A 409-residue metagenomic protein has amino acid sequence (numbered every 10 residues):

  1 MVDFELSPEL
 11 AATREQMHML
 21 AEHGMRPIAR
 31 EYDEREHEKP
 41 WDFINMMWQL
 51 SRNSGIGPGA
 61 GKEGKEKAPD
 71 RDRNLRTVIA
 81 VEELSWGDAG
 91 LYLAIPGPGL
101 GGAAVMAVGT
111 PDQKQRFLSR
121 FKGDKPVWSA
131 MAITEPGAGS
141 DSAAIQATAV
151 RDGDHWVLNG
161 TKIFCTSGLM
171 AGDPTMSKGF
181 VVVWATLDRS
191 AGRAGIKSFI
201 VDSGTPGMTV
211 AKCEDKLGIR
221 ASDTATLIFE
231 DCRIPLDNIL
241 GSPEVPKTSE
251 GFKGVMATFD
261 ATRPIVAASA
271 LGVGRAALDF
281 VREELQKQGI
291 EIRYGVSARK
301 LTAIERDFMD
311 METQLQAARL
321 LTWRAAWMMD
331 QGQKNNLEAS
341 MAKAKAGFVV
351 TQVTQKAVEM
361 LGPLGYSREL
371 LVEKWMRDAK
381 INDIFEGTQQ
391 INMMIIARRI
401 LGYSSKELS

Functional and structural regions predicted by a protein language model:
M1-W86, V108, D124, H155 (+1 more regions): Alpha-helical interface subdomain recognition
V78, Y92-D112, G139: N-terminal glycine-rich flavin-associated loop
W86-A89, A138, I163-M170, I219 (+2 more regions): Glycine-rich phosphate/pyrophosphate-binding beta-alpha loops
D124-I133, V183-W184: A short, Trp-centered hydrophobic/proline-enriched beta-strand micro-motif
A147-V150: A structural signal for short hydrophobic beta-strand segments in well-ordered beta-sheet cores
T161-T209: A short core secondary-structure module
G204-R233: Flexible, small-/acidic-enriched active-site or ligand-binding loops
D231-K253: Long, acidic (Asp/Glu-rich), low-complexity accessory segments flanking structured domains
